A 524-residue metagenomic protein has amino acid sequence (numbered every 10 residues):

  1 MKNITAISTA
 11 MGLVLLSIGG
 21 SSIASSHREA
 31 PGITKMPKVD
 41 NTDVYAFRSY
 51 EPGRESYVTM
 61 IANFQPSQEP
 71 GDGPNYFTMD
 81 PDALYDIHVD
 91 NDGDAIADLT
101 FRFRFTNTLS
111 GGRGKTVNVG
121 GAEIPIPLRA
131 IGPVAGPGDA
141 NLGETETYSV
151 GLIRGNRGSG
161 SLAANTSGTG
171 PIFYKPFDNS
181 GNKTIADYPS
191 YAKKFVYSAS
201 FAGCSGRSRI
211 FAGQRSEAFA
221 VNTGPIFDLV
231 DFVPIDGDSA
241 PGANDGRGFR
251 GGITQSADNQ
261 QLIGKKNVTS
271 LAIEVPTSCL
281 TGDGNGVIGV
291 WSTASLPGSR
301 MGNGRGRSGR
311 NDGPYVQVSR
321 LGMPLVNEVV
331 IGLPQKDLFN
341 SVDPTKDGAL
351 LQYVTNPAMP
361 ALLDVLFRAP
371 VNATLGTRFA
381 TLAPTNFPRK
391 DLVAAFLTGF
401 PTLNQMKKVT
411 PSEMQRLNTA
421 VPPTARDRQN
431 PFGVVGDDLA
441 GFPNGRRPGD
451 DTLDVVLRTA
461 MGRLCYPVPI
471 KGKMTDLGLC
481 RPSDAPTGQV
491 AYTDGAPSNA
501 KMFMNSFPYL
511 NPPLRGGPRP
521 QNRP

Functional and structural regions predicted by a protein language model:
M1-T9: Bacterial N-terminal signal peptides that target proteins for export
T9-L15: Hydrophobic helical h-region of N-terminal Sec-dependent signal peptides in bacterial secretory/periplasmic proteins
I23-P524: Surface-exposed extracytoplasmic segments
